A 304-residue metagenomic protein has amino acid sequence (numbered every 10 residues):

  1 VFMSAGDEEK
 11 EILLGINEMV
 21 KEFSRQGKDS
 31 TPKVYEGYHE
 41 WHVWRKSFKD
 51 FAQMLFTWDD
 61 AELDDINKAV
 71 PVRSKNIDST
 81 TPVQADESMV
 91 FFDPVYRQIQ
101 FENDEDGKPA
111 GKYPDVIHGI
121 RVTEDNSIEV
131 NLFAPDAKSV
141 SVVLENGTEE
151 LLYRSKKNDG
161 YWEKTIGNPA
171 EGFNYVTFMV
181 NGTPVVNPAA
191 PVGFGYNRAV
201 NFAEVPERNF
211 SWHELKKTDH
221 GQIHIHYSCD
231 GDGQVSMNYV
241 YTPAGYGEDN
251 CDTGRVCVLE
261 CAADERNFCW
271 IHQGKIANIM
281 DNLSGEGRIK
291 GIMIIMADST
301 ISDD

Functional and structural regions predicted by a protein language model:
V1-G111, D115-V116, V122-S139, E145-E149 (+1 more regions): Non-catalytic cap/lid and distal C-terminal segments of serine-dependent acyl enzymes
